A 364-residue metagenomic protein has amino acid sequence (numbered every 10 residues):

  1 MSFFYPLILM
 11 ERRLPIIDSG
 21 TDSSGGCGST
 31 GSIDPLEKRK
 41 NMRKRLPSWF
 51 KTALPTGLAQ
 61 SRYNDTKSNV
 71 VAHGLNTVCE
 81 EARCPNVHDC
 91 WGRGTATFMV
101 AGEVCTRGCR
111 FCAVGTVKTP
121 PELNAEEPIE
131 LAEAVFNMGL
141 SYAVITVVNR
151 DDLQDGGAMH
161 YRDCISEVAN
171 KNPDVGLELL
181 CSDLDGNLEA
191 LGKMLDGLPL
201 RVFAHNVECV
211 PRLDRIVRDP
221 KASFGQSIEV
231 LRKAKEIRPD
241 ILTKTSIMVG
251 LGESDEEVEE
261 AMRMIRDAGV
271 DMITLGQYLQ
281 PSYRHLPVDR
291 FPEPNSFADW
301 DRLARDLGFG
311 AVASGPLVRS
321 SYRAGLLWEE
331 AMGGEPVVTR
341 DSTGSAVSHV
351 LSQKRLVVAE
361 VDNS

Functional and structural regions predicted by a protein language model:
F4-T97, A113, I129, E133-F136 (+4 more regions): Auxiliary Fe-S-binding modules of radical SAM enzymes
A101-V104, G108: Short pre-active-site segment immediately N-terminal to redox-active cysteine/selenocysteine motifs in thiol-based
T116-A143: Conserved alpha-helical substructure of the radical SAM core
V117, V148-R150, S182, V207-V210 (+2 more regions): Short, ordered loop/turn segments at secondary-structure junctions
L140-T146, P199-P211, V270-L279: Non-cysteine beta-strand/loop elements that form the S-adenosyl-L-methionine
A143-D163, G252-E257: Conserved glycine-rich "GG(E/T)P / GGGxP" loop and the immediately following alpha-helix in the radical SAM core
N149-Q154, P211-V217, P281-P287: A short acidic, helix-capping loop that chelates divalent metal ions and anchors anionic groups
D185, F203-F224: Acidic/histidine-rich catalytic cores of soluble enzymes
